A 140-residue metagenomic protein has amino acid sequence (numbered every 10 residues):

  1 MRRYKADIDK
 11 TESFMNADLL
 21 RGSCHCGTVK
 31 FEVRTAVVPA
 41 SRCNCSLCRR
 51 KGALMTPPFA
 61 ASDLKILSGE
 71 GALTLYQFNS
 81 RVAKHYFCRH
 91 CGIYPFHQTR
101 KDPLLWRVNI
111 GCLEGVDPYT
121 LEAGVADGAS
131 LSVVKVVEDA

Functional and structural regions predicted by a protein language model:
R2-S23, T28-A140: A short Gly-Trp-Pro
